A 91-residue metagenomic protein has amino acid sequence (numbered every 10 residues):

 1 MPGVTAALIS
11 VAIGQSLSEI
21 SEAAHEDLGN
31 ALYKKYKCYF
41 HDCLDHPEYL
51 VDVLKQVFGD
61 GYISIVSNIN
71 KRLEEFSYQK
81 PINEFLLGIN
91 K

Functional and structural regions predicted by a protein language model:
M1-K91: Long, compositionally biased intrinsically disordered regulatory segments in eukaryotic proteins
